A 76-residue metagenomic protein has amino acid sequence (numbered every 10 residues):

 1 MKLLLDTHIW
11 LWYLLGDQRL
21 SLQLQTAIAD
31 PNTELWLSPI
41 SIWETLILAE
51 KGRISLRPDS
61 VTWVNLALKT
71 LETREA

Functional and structural regions predicted by a protein language model:
M1-L37, K51-L66: Short, well-structured N-terminal submotif of metal-dependent ribonuclease cores
T45: Phosphate/NTP-binding elements of NTP-utilizing enzymes
W63-A76: Acidic catalytic patch
